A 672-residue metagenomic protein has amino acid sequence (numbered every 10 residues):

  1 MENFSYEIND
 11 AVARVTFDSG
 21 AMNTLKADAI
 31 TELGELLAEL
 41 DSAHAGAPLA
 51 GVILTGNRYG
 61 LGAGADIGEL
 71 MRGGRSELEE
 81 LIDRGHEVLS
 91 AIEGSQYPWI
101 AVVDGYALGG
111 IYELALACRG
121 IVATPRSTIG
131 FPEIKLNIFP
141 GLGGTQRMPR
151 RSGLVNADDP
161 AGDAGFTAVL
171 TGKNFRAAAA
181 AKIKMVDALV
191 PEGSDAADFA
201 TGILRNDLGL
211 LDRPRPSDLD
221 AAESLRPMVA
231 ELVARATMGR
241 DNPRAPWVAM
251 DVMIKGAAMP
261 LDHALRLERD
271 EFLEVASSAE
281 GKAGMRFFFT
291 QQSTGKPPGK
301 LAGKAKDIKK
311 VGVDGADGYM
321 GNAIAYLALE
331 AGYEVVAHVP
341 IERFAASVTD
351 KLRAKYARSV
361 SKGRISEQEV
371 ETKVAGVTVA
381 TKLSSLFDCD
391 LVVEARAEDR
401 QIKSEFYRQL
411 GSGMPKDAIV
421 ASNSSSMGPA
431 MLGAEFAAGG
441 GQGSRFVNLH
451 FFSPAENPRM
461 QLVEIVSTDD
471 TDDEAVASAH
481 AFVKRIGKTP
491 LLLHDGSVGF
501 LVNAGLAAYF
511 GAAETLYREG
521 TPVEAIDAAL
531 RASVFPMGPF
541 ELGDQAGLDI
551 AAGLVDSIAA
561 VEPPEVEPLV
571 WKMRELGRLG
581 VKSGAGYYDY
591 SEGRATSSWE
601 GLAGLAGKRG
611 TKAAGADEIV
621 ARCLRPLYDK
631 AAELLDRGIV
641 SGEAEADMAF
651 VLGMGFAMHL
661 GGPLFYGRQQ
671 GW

Functional and structural regions predicted by a protein language model:
M1-T55, S90: Conserved CoA-thioester-binding segment of acyl-CoA-metabolizing enzymes
E2-F4, D18, I30, L70-R84 (+5 more regions): N-terminal glycine-rich phosphate-binding loop for ADP-containing cofactors
V12-T16, G51-T55, I100-V102, V122 (+2 more regions): Structural motif
D28, R58-R72, L89: Amphipathic alpha-helical interaction surfaces in cytosolic regulatory modules
T55-R58, S422-S424: Glycine-rich beta-strand-to-loop/alpha-helix junction loops that act as flexible
L89-A101: Conserved catalytic cysteine-centered active-site region of acyl-thioester-dependent Claisen-condensing enzymes
A101, G105-I111: Gly/Ser-rich catalytic serine loop of serine hydrolases
